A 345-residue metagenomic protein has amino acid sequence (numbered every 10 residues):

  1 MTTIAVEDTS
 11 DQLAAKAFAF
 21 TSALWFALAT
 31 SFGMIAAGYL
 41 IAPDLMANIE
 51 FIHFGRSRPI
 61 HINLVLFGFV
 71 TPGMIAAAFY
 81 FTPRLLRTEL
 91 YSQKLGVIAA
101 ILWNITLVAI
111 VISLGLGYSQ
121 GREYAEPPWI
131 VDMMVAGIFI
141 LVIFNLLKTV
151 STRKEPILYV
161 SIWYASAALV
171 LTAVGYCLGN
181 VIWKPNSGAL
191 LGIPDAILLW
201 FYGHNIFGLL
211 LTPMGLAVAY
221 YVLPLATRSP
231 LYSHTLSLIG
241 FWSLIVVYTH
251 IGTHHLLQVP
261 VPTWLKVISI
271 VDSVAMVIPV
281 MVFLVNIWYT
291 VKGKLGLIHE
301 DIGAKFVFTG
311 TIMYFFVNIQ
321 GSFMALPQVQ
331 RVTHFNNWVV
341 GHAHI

Functional and structural regions predicted by a protein language model:
M1-A15, M46-I49, G192: Extramembrane terminal tails and long inter-domain/linker segments of multi-pass membrane proteins
K16-I41, F54-L85, Q93-L116, I130-V150 (+6 more regions): Hydrophobic cores of alpha-helical transmembrane segments in multi-pass integral membrane proteins
A42-I49, P185-G192, F323-Q330: Peri-membrane helix termini and adjoining interfacial loops of integral membrane proteins
N48-R58, A189-Y202, V332-N337: Juxtamembrane membrane-water interface segments that cap and precede transmembrane helices
R122-D132, I157-S161, P194-W200, V261-D272 (+1 more regions): Non-cytosolic membrane-interface motifs at loop->transmembrane helix junctions
T152-K154, R228-S229: Alpha-helical transmembrane bundle and helix-membrane interface signal in multi-pass integral membrane proteins
K294-G303: Histidine/acidic residue-rich metal-binding segments in metalloenzymes
